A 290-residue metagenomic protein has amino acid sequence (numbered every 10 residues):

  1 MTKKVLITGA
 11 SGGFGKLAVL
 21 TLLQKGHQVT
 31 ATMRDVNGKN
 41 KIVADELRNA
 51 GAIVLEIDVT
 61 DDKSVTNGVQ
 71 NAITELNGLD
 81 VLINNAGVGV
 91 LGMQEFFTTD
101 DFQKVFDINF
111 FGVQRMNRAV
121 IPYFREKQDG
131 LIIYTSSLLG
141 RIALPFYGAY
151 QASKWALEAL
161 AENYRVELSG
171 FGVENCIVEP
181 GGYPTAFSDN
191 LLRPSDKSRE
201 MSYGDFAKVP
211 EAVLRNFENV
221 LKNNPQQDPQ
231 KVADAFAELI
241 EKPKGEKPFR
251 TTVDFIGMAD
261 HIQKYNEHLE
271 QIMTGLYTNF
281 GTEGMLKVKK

Functional and structural regions predicted by a protein language model:
S11-G12: Conserved glycine-rich cofactor-binding loop
I57-N67, T99: The beta1-alpha1 cofactor-binding region of Rossmann-like NAD(H)/NADP(H)-dependent oxidoreductases
M93-Q94, D101-Q103: Substrate-binding pocket helix/loop in short-chain dehydrogenase/reductase
N117, S153-A156: Active-site helix of classical SDR
N117-R118, E162: A short, exposed helix-loop element centered on a Lys and neighboring polar residues
S137: Residue(s) in the substrate-gating loop at a strand-loop-helix junction that position the organic substrate next
G170-K247: SDR active-site lid
